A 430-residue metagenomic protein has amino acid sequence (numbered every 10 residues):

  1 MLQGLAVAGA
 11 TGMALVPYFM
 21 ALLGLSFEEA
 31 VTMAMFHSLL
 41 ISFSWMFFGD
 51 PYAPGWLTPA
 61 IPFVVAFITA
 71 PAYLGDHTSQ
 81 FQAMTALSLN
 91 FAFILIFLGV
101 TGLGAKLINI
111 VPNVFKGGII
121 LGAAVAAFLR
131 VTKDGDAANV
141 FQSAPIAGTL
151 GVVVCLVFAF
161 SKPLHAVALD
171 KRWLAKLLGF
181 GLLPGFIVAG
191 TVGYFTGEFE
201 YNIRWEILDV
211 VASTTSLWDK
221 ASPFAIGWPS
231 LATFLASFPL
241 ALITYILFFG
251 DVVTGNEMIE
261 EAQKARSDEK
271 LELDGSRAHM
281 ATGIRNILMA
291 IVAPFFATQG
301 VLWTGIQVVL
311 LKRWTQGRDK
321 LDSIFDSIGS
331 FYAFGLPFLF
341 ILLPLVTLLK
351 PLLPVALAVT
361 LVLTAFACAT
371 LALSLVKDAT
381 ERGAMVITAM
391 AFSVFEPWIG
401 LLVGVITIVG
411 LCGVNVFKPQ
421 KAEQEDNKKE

Functional and structural regions predicted by a protein language model:
M1-E29, D170-W173, L178-L273, Q424-E430: Helix-loop-helix hairpins and the membrane-proximal interhelical loops of multi-pass alpha-helical transport proteins
Q3-V16, H37, Y52-I120, D268-L361 (+1 more regions): Helix-loop-helix junctions within the multi-pass membrane cores of secondary transporters/permeases
T11, L40-I41, I94-L95, G185 (+5 more regions): Alpha-helical transmembrane segments of multipass membrane proteins
P17-L23, W45, V386-V394: Generic transmembrane alpha-helix motif of multi-pass integral membrane proteins
L23-F43: Loop-to-helix transition at the N-terminal end of transmembrane alpha-helices
M35-S38, P59, V405-V409: Residue-level recognition of pore/gate-forming positions within transmembrane alpha-helices of multi-pass
F81-T196, D326-E430: Membrane-embedded alpha-helical modules
L103-V111, T132-G135, I207-L231, I287-L288 (+2 more regions): Hydrophobic alpha-helical segments of integral membrane proteins, encompassing both true transmembrane helices
